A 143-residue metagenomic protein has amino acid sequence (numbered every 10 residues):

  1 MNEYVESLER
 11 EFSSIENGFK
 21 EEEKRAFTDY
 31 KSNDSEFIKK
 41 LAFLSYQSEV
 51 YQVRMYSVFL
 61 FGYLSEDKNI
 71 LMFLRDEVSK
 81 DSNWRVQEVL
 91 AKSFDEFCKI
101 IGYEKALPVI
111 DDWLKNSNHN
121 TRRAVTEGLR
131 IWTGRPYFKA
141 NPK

Functional and structural regions predicted by a protein language model:
M1-K143: Alpha-helical scaffold domains
